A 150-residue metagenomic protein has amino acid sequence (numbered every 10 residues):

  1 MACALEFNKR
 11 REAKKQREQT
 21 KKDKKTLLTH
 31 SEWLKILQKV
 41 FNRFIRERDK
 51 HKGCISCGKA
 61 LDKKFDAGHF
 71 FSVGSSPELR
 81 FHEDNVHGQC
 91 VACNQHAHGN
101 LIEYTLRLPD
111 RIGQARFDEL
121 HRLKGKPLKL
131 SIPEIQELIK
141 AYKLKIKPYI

Functional and structural regions predicted by a protein language model:
M1-E6, A13-K21, H69-P77, T105-G113: Short cysteine/histidine-rich metal-coordination sites, predominantly Zn2+-binding motifs
M1-V40, H121, K126-I150: A boundary/linker detector
A2-N8, D62, N85-G113: Short Cys/His-centered divalent metal-binding micro-motifs
L34-R43, F70-S76: Short Cys/His-rich Zn2+-coordinating modules
Q38-D66, C90: Short cysteine-rich loop/turn motifs with clustered Cys
K52-I55, G99, D118: Short, solvent-exposed positions on alpha-helices
I55-H87: Histidine-centered nuclease catalytic patch
I112-R122: Short, surface-exposed acidic
